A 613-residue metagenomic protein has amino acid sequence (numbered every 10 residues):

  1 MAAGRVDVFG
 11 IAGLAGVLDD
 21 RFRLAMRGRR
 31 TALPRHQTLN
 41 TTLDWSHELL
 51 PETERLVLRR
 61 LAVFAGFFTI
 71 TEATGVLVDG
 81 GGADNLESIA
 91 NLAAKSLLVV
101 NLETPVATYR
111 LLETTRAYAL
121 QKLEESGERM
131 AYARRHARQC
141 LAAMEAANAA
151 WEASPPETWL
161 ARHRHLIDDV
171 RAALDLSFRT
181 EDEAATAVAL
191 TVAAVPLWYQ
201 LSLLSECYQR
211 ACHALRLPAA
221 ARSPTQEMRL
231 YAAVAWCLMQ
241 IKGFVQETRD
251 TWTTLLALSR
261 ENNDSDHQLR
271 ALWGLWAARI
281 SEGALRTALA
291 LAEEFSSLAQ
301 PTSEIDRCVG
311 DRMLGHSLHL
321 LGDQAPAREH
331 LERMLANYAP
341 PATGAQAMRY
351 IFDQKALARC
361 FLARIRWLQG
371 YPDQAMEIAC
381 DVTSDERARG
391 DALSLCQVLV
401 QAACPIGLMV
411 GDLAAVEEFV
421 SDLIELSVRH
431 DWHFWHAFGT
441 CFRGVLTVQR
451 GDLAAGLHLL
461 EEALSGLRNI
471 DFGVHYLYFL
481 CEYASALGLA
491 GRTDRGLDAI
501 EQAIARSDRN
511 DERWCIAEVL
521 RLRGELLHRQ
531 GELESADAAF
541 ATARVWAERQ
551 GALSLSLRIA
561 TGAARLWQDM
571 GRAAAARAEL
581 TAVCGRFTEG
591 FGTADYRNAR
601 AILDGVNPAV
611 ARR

Functional and structural regions predicted by a protein language model:
M1-E206, C212: Aliphatic-rich helical/repeat scaffold segments used for oligomerization and domain docking
A12-G13, V99, Q121-N337, C360-E377 (+10 more regions): Inter-helical turn/loop elements of alpha-helical hairpins
S223-E227, T302-R307, P340-K355, R387-A392 (+1 more regions): Intrinsically disordered, low-complexity acidic/Ser/Thr-rich segments used as protein-protein interaction/activation
C308, K355-A358, C396-Q397, F434-F438 (+2 more regions): Generic helix N-cap/helix-start motif at coil->alpha-helix transitions
F438-L453, E482: A conserved active-site cap/scaffold subdomain adjacent to cofactor or substrate pockets
L480-Y483, G488, T493-N510: Eukaryotic tandem repeat interaction scaffolds
L497-R506, E512-E525, A539: C-terminal structural cap/anchor segments
G605-R613: Intrinsically disordered or compositionally simple regulatory linkers and C-terminal tails in signal-transduction
